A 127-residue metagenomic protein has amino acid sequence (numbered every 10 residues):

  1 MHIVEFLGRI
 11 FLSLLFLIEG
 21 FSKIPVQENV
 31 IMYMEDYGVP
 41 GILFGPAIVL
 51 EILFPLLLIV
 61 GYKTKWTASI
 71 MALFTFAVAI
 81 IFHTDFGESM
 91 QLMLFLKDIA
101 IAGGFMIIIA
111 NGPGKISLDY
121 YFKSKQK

Functional and structural regions predicted by a protein language model:
M1-P25, M32, G41-V49, L53 (+1 more regions): Extended, low-polarity transmembrane helix blocks
D36-G38: Flexible, solvent-exposed coil segments and beta strand-coil junctions, predominantly the extracellular/periplasmic
